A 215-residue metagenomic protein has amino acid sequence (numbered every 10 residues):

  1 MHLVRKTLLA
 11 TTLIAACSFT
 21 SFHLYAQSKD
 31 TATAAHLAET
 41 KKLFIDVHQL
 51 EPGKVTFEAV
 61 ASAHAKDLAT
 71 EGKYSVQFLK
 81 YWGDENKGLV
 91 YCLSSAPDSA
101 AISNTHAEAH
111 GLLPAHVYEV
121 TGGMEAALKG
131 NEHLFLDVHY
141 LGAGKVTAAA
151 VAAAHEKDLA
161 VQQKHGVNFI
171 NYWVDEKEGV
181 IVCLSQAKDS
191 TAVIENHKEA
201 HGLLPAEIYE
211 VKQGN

Functional and structural regions predicted by a protein language model:
M1-T11: Bacterial N-terminal signal peptides that target proteins for export
A10-S21: Bacterial N-terminal signal peptides
Y25-K73, Q77-L79, G83-G88, A100-E108 (+5 more regions): Short S/T/G/P-rich N-terminal loop/turn motif that feeds into the first structured element of a domain
L93-S95, L184-Q186: Short hydrophobic/aromatic beta-strand micro-patches that form the beta-sheet surface supporting nucleotide- or nucleic
L203-A206: Short, mixed-charge low-complexity intrinsically disordered segments
